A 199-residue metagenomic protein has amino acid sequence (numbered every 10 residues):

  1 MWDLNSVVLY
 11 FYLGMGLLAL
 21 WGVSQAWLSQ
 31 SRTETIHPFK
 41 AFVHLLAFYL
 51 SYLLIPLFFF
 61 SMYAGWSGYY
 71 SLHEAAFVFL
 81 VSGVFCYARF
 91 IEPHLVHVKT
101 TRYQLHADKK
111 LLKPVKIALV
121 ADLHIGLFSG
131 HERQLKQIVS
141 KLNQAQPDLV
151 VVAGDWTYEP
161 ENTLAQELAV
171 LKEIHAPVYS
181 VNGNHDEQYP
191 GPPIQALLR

Functional and structural regions predicted by a protein language model:
M1-V96: Non-catalytic terminal accessory segments
T33-T35, T100-T101, T157, T163: Residue-identity detector for threonine
G68-L80, A107-K110, R133-I138, G183: Short low-complexity stretches enriched in small and charged residues
V84-D108, L127-S129: Hydrophobic alpha-helical transmembrane segments in integral membrane proteins
L111-V120, H124-R199: Soluble catalytic domains of enzymes that build or remodel membrane lipids, polysaccharides, and related
